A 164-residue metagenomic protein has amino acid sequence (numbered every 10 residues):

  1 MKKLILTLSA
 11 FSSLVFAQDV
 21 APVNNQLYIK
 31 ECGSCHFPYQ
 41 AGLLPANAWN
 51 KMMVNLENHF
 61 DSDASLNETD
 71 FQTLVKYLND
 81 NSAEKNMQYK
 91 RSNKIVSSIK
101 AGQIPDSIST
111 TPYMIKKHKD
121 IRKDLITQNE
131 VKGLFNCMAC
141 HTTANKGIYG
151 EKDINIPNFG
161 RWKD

Functional and structural regions predicted by a protein language model:
L4-S13: Sec-dependent N-terminal signal peptides
Q18-G33, F37-Q72, S82-E84, R91-D164: Sequence context surrounding c-type heme c attachment/ligation sites in exported
T73-Y77: A contiguous pocket-lining binding segment that forms or flanks enzyme active sites
